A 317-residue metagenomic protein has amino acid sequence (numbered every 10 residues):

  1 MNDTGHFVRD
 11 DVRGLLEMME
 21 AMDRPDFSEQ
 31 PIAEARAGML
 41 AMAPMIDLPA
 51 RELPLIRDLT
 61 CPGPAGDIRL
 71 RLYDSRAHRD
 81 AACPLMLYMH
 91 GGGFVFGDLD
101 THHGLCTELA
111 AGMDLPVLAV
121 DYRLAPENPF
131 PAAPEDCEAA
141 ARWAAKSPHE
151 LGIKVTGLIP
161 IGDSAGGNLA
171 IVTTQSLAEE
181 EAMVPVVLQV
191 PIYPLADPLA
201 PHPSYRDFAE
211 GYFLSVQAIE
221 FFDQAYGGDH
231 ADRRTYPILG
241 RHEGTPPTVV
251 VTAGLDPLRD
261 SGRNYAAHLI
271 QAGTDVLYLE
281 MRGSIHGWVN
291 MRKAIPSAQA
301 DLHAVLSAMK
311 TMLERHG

Functional and structural regions predicted by a protein language model:
M1-S75, R233, E314-G317: A glycine/proline-hinged amphipathic helix-loop "lid/cap" segment that gates access to hydrophobic ligand pockets
A82-G92: Short beta-strand element of the alpha/beta-hydrolase
D100-A119: Short amphipathic alpha-helix adjacent to the substrate-entry channel of hydrolases
N128-H149, V305: Alpha/beta-hydrolase active-site loop
L151-S164: Alpha/beta-hydrolase fold nucleophile elbow
Q175-H230: Hydrolase active-site cap/lid region
V250-T252: Short beta-strand/loop motif that positions the catalytic acidic residue of the alpha/beta-hydrolase fold
I295-G317: Catalytic active-site module of serine/aspartate enzymes centered on a nucleophile-bearing elbow/loop
